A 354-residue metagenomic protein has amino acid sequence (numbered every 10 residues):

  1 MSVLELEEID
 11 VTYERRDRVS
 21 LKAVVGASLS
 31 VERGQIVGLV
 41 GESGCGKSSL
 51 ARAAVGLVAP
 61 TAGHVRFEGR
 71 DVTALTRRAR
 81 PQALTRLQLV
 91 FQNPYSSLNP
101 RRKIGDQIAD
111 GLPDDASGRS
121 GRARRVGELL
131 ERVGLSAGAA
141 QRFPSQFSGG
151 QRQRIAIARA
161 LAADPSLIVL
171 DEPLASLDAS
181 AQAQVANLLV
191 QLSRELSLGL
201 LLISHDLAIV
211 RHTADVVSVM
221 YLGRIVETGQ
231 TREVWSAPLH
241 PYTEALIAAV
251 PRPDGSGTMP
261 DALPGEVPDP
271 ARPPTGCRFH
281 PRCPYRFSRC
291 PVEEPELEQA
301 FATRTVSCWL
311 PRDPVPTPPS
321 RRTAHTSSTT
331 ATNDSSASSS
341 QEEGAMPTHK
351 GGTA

Functional and structural regions predicted by a protein language model:
M1-S236, D313-A354: ABC transporter nucleotide-binding domains
T228-H325: Short catalytic/signature loops enriched in Gly
